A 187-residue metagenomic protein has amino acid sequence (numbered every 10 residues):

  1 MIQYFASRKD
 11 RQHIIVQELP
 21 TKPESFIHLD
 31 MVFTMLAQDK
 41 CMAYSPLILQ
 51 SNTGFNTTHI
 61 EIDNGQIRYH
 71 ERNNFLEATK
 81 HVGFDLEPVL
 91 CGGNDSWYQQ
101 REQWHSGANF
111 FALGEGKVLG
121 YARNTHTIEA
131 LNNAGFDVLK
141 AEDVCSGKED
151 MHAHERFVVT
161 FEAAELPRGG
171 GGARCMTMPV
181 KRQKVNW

Functional and structural regions predicted by a protein language model:
M1-W187: The feature marks the mature, well-folded catalytic cores of soluble enzymes
